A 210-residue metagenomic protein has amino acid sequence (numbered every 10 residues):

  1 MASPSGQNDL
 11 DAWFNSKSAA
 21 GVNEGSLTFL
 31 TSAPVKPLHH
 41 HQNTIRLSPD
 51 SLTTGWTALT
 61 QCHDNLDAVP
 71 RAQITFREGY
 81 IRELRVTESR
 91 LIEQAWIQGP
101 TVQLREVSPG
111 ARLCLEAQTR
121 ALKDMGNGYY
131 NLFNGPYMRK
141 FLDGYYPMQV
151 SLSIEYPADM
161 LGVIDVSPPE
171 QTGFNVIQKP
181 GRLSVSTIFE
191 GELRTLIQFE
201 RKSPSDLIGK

Functional and structural regions predicted by a protein language model:
A2-D50: N-terminal, polar/Ser/Thr-rich
V22, A68-I97, D143-Q178: Solvent-exposed beta-hairpin/edge-strand motifs
A33-P37, I45-W56, Q73-T75, L104-S108 (+1 more regions): Short, solvent-exposed beta-strand/turn "edge" segments of beta-rich domains on protein surfaces
L47, S51-A68, L132-P136, K140: Short beta-strand elements of extracellular/lumenal beta-sandwich folds
W56-T60, V69-R71, G110-C114, P147-S151 (+2 more regions): Intrinsic-disorder/low-complexity, polar/charged segments enriched in Ser/Thr/Lys/Arg/Asp/Glu/Gln
T60-D64, T75, E116-Q118, S151-E155 (+1 more regions): Residue-level recognition of well-ordered beta-strand positions that form the cores of beta-sheet-rich folds across
R85-L132, P180-K202, G209: A surface-exposed beta-strand-loop module
P100-F174: Surface-exposed, acidic/Ser/Thr-rich flexible loop segments
